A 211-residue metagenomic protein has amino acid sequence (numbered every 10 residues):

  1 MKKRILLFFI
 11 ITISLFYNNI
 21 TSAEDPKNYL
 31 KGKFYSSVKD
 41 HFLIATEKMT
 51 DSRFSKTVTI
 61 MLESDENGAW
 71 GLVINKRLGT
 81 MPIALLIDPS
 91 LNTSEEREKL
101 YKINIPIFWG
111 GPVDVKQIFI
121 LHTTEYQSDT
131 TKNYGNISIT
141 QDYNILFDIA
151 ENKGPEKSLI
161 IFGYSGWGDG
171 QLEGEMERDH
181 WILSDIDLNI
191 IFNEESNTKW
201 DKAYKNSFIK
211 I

Functional and structural regions predicted by a protein language model:
M1-R4: Positively charged n-region of N-terminal signal peptides that target proteins for export
F8-F16: Bacterial N-terminal signal peptides
L15, I20-A23: Compositionally biased regions
S22-I161, S165-I211: A short aromatic-anchored loop/beta-hairpin motif
